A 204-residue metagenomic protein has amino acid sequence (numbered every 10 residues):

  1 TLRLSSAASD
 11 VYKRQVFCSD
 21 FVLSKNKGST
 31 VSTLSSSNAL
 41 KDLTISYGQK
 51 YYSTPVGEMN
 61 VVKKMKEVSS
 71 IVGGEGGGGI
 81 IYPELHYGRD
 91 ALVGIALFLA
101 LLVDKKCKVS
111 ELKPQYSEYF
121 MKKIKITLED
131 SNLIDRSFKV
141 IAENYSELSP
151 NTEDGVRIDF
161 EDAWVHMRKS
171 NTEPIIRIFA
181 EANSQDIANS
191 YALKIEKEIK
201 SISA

Functional and structural regions predicted by a protein language model:
T1-A8, Y12: Single conserved hydrophobic/aromatic residue that forms the stacking wall/gate of nucleotide- or nucleobase-binding
K13-V31: Ser/Thr/Gly-rich flexible loops in soluble cytosolic domains mediating phosphotransfer, phosphorylation
K25-A204: Phosphate-binding and adjacent anionic-ligand microenvironments
